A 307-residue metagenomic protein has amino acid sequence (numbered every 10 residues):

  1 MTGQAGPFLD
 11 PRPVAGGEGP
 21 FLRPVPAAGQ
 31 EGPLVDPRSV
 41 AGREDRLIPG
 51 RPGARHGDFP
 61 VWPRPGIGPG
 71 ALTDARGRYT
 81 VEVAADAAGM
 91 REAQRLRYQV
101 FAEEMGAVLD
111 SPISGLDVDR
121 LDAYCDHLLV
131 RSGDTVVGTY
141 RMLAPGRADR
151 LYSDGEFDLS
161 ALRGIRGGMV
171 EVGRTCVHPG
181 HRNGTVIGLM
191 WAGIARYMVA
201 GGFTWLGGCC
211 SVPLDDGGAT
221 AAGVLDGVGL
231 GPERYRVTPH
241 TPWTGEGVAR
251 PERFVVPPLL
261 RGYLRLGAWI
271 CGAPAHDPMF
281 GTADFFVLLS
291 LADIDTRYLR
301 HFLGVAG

Functional and structural regions predicted by a protein language model:
M1-P11: N-terminal acidic, proline/glycine-rich, low-complexity intrinsically disordered segments
Q4-A5, G16-E18, Q30-E31, R43-E44: Intrinsically disordered, low-complexity segments used as extracellular stalks/linkers and nuclear/regulatory IDRs
L9-R12, L22-V25, D36-R38, D45-A87: Conserved N-terminal entry element of GNAT/NAT acetyltransferase domains
R12, R23, P69-V137, A144-P145: Short amphipathic alpha-helix that is part of the acyltransferase structural core
P112-V118, A123-G164, V170-V177, L289-L291: Conserved donor-binding loop and adjoining core beta-sheet/short helix segment in diverse acyl/aminoacyl transferases
P145-W269, P274-H276, G281-D284: Acyl-donor binding region in acyl/amide transferases
F280-I294: C-terminal "cap" of GNAT-fold acetyltransferases
I294-G307: Non-heme Fe(II)/2-oxoglutarate
